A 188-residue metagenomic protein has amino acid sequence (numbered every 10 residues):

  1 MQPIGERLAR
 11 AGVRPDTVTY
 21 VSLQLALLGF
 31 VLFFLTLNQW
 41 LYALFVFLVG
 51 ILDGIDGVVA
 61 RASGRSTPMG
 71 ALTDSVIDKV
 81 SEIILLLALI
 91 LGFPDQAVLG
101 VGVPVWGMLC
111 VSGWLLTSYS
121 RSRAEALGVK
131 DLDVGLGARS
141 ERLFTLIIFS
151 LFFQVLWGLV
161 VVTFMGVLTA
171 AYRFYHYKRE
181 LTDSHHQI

Functional and structural regions predicted by a protein language model:
M1-E6, K79-I188: A feature for the membrane-embedded catalytic helix bundles of lipid/isoprenoid biosynthetic enzymes
M1-T17: N-terminal transmembrane-helix/juxtamembrane module of multi-pass inner/ER membrane proteins
R7, A11, V58-A62, R123: Membrane-interface helix caps of multi-pass small-molecule transporters
D16-T19, T169: Ser/Thr-centric signal marking residues that sit in or immediately flank functional binding/regulatory motifs
T19-M69, V101-S112, V155-M165: Membrane-embedded alpha-helical segments that form the functional core of polytopic membrane enzymes, especially those
D56-A60, G64-D78, D133-G137, I188: Juxtamembrane helix-capping/reentrant segments at transmembrane boundaries
